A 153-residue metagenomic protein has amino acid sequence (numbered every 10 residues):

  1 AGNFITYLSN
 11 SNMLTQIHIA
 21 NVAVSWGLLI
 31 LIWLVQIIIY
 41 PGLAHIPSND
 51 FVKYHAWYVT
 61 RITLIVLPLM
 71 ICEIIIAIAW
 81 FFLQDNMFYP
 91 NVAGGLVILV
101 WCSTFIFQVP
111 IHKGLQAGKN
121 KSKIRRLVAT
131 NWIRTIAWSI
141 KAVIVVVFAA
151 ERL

Functional and structural regions predicted by a protein language model:
A1-N12: N-terminal amphipathic/basic-hydrophobic helices that include classical n-h-c signal peptides and signal-anchor
L14-C72, Q116-R126: Interfacial loop at the N-terminal end of multi-pass membrane proteins
L64, I124-I140: Individual transmembrane alpha-helices with interfacial aromatic-anchor signatures
E73, W138-V145: Hydrophobic cores of alpha-helical transmembrane segments in multi-pass inner/ER membrane proteins, independent
A79-I98: Transmembrane helix-loop-helix
F105-G118: Transmembrane alpha-helical segments of integral membrane proteins
V147-L153: Juxtamembrane boundary at the C-terminal end of a transmembrane helix
